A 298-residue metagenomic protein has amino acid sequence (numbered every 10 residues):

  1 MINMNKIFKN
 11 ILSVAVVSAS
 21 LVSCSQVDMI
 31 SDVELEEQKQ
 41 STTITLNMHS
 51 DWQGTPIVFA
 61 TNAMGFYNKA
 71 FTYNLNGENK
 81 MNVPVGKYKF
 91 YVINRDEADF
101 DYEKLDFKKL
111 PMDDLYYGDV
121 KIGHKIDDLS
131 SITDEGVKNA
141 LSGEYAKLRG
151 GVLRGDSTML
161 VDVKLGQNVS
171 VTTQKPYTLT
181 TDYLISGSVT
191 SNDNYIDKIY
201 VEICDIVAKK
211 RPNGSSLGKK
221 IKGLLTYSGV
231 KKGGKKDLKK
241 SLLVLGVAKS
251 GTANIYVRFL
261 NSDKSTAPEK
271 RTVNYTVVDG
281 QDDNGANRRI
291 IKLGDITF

Functional and structural regions predicted by a protein language model:
I2-L12: Bacterial N-terminal signal peptides that target proteins for export
S20-S23: C-terminal motif of bacterial Sec signal peptides marking the signal peptidase cleavage site
S25-D28: Bacterial signal peptide processing site
E37-L46, T181-Y183: Structural beta-strand segments of beta-rich domains
T45-G54, S186-Y195: Structural motif
P56-F107, D113, Y195-G280: Tryptophan-paired
Y67-Y177: Short, low-hydrophobicity acidic/polar segments
K164-V169, G233, S250, V278-L293: Solvent-exposed, conformationally flexible loop/turn segments
